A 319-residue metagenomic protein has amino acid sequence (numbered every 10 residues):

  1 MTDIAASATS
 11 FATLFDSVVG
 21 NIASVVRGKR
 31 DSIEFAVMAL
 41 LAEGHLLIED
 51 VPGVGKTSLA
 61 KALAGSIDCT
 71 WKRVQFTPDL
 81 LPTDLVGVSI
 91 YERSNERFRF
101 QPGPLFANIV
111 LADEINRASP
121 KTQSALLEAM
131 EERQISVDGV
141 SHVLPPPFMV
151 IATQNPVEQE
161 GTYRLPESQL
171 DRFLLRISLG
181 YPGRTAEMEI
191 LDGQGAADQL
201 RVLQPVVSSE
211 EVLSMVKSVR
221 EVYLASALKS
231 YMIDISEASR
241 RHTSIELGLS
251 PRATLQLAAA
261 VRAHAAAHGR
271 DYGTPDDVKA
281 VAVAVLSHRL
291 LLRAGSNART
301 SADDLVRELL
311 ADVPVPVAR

Functional and structural regions predicted by a protein language model:
M1-A5, T9, R241-R319: C-terminal engagement/docking regions of AAA+ P-loop ATPases
A8-V54: Pre-Walker A (pre-P-loop) alpha-helix and adjacent loop at the N terminus of AAA/AAA+ ATPase modules, a conserved
E34-M38, Y91-L111, V140: Conserved alpha-helical scaffold flanking the Walker A/P-loop in AAA+ ATPase domains
V37-T77: Walker A/P-loop
D50, D113-E114, A125: Walker B catalytic acidic pair
V51, L85, T153: P-loop (Walker A) phosphate-binding loop of NTP-binding proteins
S66-S94: AAA+/P-loop NTPase substrate/partner-engagement loops
E92-R97, A118, T122, M130-E221 (+1 more regions): Canonical AAA+ ATPase core
